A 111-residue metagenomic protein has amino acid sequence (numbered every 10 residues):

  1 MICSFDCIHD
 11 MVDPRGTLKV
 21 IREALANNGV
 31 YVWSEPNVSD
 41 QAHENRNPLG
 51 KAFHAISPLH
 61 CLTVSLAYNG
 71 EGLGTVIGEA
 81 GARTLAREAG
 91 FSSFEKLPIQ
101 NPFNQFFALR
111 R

Functional and structural regions predicted by a protein language model:
C3: A conserved beta-strand element that flanks and buttresses the S-adenosyl-L-methionine
D6-C7: Short catalytic micro-motifs in class I SAM-dependent methyltransferases
R15-N28: A short glycine-rich, Lys/Arg-flanked "PGG" loop and its adjoining helix->strand segment in the class I
I21, Y31, A86: Hydrophobic, well-ordered secondary-structure elements that form the walls of internal hydrophobic environments
Y31-V32, S93: A short hydrophobic/small-residue beta-strand
S34-A89: C-terminal alpha-helical "lid/dimerization" subdomain adjacent to the S-adenosyl-L-methionine
R87-R111: Core SAM-dependent methyltransferase catalytic element
